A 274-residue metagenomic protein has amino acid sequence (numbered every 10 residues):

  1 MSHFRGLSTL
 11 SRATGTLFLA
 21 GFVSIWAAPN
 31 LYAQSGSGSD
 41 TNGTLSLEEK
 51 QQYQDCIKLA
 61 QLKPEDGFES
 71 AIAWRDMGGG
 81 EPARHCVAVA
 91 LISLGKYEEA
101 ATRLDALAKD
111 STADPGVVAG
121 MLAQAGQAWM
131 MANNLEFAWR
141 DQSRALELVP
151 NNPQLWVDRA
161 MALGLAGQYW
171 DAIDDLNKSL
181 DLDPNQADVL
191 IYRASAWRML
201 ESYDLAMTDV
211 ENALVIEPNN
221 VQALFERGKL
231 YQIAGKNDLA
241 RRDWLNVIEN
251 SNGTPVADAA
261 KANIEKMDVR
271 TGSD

Functional and structural regions predicted by a protein language model:
A28-C86, A90-T102, G272-D274: N-terminal leader/linker segments that initiate helical-solenoid repeat arrays
G38-S39, T44, L239-D274: Terminal, low-structured helical/coil segments at or just beyond the last alpha-helical repeat
E49, E81-P82, P115, A119 (+5 more regions): Helix-start (N-cap) detector for alpha-helical repeat units in TPR-like alpha-solenoids, especially tetratricopeptide
C56-I57, V89, Q127, M161 (+3 more regions): Residue-level recognition of tetratricopeptide repeat
K63-D66, G95-T102, A132-D141, A166-K178 (+2 more regions): Structural signature of tandem alpha-helical TPR/SEL1-like repeats, specifically the intra-repeat loop/turn
D76-M77, D110-D114, L148, L182 (+2 more regions): Structural marker of alpha-solenoid helical repeat scaffolds
C86, G120, Q124, D158 (+3 more regions): Canonical tetratricopeptide repeat
